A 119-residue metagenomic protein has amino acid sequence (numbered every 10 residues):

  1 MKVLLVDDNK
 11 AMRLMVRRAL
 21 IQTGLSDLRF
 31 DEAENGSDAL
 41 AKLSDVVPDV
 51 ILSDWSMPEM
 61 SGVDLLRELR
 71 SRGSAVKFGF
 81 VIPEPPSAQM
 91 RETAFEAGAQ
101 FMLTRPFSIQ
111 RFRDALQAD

Functional and structural regions predicted by a protein language model:
K10-D31, A97: Two-component/phosphorelay signaling modules centered on CheY-like receiver
E32-A41, G62: Helix N-cap/capping motif at the beta->alpha junctions
A41, V63-S74: Short amphipathic alpha-helix used as the core "switch/output" element in two-component signaling
D54: Active-site residues of response regulator receiver
M57: Receiver (REC) domain active-site loop signature in two-component systems and cognate sites in sensor histidine kinases
D64, P85-F101: Alpha4 helix (beta4-alpha4-beta5 surface) of REC/receiver domains from two-component response regulators
A75-P86: A short, hydrophobic beta-strand element within the central beta-sheet of small alpha/beta folds
F107-L116: C-terminal output helix
